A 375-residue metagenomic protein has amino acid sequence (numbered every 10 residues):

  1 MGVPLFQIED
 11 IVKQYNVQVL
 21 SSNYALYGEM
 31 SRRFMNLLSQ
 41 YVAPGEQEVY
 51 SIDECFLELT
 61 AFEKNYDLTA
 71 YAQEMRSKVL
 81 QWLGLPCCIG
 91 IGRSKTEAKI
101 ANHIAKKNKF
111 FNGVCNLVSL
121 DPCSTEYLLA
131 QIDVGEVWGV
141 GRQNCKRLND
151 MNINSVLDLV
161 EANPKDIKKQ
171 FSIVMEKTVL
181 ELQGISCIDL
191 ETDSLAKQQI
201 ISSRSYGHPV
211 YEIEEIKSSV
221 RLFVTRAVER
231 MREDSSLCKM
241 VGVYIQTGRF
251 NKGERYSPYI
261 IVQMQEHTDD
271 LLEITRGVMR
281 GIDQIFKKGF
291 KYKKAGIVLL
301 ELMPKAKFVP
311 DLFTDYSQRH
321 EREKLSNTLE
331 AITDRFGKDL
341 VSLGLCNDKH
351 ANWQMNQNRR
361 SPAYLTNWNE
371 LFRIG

Functional and structural regions predicted by a protein language model:
M1-L180, D189, S317-G375: Gly/Gly-Pro- and Ser/Thr-rich, intrinsically disordered tail segments characteristic of DNA damage-repair and tolerance
Y50-E54, G92-K95, S236-M240, F290-K294: Short Gly/Ser/Thr- and Asp/Glu-enriched loop/turn motifs at secondary-structure junctions
C55-A61, Y259-Q265, V309-T314: Short, hydrophobic beta-strand segments
F56, G242-Y244, A295-L300: A short beta-strand-loop-alpha-helix capping motif that often carries His-Thr
K64-Y66, N108, N251-K252, M303-P310: Short, charged/polar, Gly/Pro-enriched secondary-structure boundary elements
E136, K146-K291, K307: DNA-contacting surface of Y-family translesion DNA polymerases
M279-R335: C-terminal hydrophobic structural anchor segments that stabilize assembly/packing rather than catalytic chemistry
